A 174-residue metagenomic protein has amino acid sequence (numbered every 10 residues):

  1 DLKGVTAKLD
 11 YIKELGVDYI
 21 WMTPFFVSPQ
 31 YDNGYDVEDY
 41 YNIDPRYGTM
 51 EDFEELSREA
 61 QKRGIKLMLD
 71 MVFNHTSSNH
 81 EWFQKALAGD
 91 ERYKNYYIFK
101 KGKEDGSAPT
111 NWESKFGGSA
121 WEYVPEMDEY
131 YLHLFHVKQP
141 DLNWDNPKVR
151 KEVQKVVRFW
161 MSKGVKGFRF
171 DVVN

Functional and structural regions predicted by a protein language model:
D1-Q154, R158, S162: Acidic/aromatic-lined carbohydrate-recognition and catalytic surfaces of CAZymes acting on diverse glycans
I20, F168-F170: Hydrophobic residues within beta-strands of alpha/beta enzymes
V27, V173-N174: Short connector loops/turns at beta-strand edges and beta->alpha or beta->beta junctions
V37, V172-V173: Long, contiguous hydrophobic alpha-helical segments, chiefly transmembrane helices and signal peptides
V72, V165, V173: Conserved Walker B
